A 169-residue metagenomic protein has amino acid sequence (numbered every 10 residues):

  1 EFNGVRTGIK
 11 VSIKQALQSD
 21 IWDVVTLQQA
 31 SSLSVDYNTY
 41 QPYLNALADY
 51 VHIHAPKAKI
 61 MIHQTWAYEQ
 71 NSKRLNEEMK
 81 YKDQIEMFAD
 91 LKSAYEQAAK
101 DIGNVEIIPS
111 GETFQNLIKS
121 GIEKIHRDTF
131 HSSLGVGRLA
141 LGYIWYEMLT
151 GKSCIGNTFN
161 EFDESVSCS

Functional and structural regions predicted by a protein language model:
E1-G8: Acidic/histidine-rich helix-loop elements that form or flank divalent-metal/phosphate-binding sites at the catalytic
K10-G135, E147-L149: Alpha-helical cap/lid subdomain in secreted, periplasmic, or secretory-pathway luminal O-acyl-processing enzymes
I125, T129-S169: Conserved catalytic region of serine esterases and O-acyltransferases that act on ester linkages in lipids
